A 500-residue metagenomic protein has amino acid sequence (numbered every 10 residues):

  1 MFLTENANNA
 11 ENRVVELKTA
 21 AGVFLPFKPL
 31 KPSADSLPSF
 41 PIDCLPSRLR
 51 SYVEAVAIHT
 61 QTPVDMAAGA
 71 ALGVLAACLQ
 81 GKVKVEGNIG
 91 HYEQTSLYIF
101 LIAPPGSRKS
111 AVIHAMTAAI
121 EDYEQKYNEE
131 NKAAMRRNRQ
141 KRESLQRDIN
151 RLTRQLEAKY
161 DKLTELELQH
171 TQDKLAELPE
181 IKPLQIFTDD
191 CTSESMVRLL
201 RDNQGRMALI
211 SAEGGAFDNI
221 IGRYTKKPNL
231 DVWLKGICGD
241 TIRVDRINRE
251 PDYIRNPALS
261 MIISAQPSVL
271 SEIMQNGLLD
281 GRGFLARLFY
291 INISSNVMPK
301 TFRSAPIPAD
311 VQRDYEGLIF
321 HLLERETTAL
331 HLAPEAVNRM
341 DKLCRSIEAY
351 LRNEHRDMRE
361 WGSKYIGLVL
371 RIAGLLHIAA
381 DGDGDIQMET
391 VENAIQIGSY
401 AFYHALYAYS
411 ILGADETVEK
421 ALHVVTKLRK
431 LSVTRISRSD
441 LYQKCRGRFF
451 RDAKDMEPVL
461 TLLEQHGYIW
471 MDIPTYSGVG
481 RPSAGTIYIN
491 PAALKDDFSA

Functional and structural regions predicted by a protein language model:
F2-A500: Phosphate-handling catalytic cores of nucleic-acid transaction enzymes
